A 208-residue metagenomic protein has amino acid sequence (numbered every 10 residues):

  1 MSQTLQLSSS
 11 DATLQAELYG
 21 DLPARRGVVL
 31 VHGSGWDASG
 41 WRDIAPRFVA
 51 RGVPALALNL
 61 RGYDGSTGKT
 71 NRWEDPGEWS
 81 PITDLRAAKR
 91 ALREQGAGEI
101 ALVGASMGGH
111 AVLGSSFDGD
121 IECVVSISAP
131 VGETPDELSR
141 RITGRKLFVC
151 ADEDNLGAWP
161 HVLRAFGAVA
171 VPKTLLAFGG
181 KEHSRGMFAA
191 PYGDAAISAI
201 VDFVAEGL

Functional and structural regions predicted by a protein language model:
M1-D21: N-terminal cap/lid segment of alpha/beta-hydrolase-fold proteins
R25-G33: Short beta-strand element of the alpha/beta-hydrolase
S34-P46, W159-P160: The serine-hydrolase catalytic nucleophile loop
G40, W73-Q95: Alpha/beta-hydrolase active-site loop
V49-T70: Conserved alpha/beta-hydrolase
R90-T143: Primarily recognizes the serine-hydrolase "nucleophile elbow" in alpha/beta-hydrolase and SGNH/GDSL folds
I142, F148-C150: Short beta-strand/loop motif that positions the catalytic acidic residue of the alpha/beta-hydrolase fold
K181-G193: Catalytic histidine-centered segment of alpha/beta-hydrolase-like enzymes
